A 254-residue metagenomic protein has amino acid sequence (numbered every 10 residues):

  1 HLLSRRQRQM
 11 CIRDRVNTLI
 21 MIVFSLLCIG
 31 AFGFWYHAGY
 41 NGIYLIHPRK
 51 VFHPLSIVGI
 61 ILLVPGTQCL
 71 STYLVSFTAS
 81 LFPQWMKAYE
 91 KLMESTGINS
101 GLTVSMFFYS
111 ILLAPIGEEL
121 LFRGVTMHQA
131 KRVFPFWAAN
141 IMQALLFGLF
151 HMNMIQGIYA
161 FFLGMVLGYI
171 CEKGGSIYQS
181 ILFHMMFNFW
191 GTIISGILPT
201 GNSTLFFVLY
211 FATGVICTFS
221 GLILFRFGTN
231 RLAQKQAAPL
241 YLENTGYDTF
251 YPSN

Functional and structural regions predicted by a protein language model:
H1-I12: Single conserved hydrophobic/aromatic residue that forms the stacking wall/gate of nucleotide- or nucleobase-binding
R5-R6, A144, Q156-G214: Functionally important transmembrane alpha-helices
V16-L62, F77-F82, G175-S176, F225-L242: Membrane-helix interface linkers and caps
L19, I57-L62, V104-F108, W137-M142 (+3 more regions): Hydrophobic alpha-helical transmembrane segments
I43-A114, R132: Juxtamembrane helix-loop-helix connectors linking adjacent transmembrane helices in multi-pass membrane enzymes
G117-M142, Y169-S176: Membrane-interface helix/loop boundary segments of multi-pass membrane proteins
F136-H151, M185: Small-polar-interrupted transmembrane alpha-helices in polytopic inner-membrane proteins
M185-N254: C-terminal membrane module of polytopic membrane proteins
